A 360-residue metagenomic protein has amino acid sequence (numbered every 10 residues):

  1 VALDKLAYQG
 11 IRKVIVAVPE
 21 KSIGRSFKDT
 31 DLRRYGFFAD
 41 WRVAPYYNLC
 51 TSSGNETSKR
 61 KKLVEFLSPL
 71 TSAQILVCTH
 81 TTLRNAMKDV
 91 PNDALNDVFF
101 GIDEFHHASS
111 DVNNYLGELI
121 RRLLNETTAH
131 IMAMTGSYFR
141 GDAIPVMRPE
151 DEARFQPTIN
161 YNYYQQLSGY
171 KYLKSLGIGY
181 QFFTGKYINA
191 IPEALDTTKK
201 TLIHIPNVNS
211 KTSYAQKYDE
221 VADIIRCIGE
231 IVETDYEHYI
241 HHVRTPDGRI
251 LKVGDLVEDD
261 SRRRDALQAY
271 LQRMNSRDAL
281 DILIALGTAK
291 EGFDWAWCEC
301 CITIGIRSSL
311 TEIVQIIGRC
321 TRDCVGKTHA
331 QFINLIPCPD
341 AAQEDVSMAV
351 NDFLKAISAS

Functional and structural regions predicted by a protein language model:
V1-K28: Conserved SF1/SF2 helicase motif Ia
G10-R12, L95-D97, E126-H130, L173 (+3 more regions): Short glycine-/polar-rich loops that comprise or flank the Walker A/P-loop and associated switch/sensor motifs
V16, L76-T79, G101, A129-G136 (+1 more regions): Structural recognition of the conserved hydrophobic beta-strand(s) that form the central parallel beta-sheet of P-loop
V18-P19, G24-V64, T71, I75 (+6 more regions): Conserved C-terminal RecA-like helicase domain
A44, G141-P192: Interdomain hinge/linker at the junction between the two RecA-like core domains of SF2 helicases
H80-T82, P91-M132: SF2 helicase catalytic motif II
L83, E104-S110, F139-R140, E291 (+2 more regions): Residues immediately C-terminal
D259-S360: Conserved RecA-like P-loop NTPase helicase motor core
